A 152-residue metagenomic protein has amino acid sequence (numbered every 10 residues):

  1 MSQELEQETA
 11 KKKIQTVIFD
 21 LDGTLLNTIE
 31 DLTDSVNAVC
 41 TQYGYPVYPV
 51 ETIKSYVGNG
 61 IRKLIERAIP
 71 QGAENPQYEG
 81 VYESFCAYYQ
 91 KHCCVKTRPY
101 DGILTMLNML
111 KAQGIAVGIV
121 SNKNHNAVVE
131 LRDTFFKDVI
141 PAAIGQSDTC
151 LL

Functional and structural regions predicted by a protein language model:
E6-S55, E66: Active-site neighborhood of HAD-like aspartate-dependent phosphohydrolases
K11, I29, V50, K54 (+4 more regions): Short, structured helix-loop boundary elements
K13, Q90-I119, H125-L131: Short, acidic loop-to-helix structural element flanking the phosphoryl-transfer center in phosphate-processing enzymes
D31, G60-K63, N126-A127: Short alpha-helical
T41-P46, Q71-P76, Q113, F136-V139: Short helix-capping segments at alpha-helix termini
Y43, E66-T105: Metal-dependent phosphoesterase signature
V95-R98, H125-L152: Substrate-recognition "cap/lid" segment bordering the active-site pocket of phosphatases
